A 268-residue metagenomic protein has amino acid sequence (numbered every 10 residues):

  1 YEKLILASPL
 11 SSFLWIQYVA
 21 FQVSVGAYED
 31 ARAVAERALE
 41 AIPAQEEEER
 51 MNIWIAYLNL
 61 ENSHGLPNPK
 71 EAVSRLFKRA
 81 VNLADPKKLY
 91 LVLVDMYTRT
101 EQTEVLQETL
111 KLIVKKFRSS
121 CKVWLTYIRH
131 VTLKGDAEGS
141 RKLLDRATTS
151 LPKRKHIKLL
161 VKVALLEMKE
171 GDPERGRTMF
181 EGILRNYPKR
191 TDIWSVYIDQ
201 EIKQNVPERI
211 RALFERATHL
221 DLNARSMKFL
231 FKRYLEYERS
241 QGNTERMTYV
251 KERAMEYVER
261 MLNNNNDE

Functional and structural regions predicted by a protein language model:
Y1-E268: Alpha-helical solenoid scaffolds in eukaryotic macromolecular assemblies
